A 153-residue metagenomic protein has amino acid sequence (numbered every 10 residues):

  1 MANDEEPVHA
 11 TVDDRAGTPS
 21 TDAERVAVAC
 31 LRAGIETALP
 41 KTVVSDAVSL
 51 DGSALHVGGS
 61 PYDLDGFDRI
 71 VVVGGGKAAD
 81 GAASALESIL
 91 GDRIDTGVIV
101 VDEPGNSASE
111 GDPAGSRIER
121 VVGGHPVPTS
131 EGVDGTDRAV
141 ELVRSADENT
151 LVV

Functional and structural regions predicted by a protein language model:
A2-V153: N-terminal loops that bind phosphate or other acidic moieties and the adjacent beta-alpha structural core
